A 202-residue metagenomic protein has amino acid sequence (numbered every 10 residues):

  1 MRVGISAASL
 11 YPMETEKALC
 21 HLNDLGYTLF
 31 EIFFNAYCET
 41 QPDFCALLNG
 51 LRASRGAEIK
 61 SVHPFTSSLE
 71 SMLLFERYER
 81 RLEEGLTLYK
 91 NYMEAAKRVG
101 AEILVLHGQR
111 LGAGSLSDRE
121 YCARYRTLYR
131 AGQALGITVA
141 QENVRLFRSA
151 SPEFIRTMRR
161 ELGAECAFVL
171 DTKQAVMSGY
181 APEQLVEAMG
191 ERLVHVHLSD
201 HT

Functional and structural regions predicted by a protein language model:
M1-M93, K97, Q133, A167: N-terminal pre-domain/capping segments
A8-T15, F33-F44, L111-R119, L146-S151 (+1 more regions): Acidic-and-aromatic substrate-binding clefts and catalytic sites of carbohydrate-active enzymes
T15, L82-Y89, Y121, Y125 (+4 more regions): Aromatic/hydrophobic pocket-lining residues that form the small-molecule binding cavity in soluble enzyme cores
L29-F30, T127-T202: Acidic/histidine-rich catalytic cores of soluble enzymes
F34, G108, D200: Short secondary-structure boundary segments
H63, H107, H195-H197: Histidine-centered active-site/metal-ligand motif
S68-E76, R110-L116, M177-G179, T202: A short acidic, helix-capping loop that chelates divalent metal ions and anchors anionic groups
A96-L116, L135-T138: Active-site groove signature of glycoside hydrolases
